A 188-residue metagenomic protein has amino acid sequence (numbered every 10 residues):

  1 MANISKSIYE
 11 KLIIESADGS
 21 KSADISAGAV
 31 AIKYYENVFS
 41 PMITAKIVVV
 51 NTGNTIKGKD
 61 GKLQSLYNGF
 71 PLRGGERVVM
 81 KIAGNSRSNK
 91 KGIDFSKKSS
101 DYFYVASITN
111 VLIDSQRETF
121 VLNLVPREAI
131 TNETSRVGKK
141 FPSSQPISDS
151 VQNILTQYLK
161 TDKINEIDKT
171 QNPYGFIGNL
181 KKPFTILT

Functional and structural regions predicted by a protein language model:
M1-T134: Assembly/oligomerization scaffold segments
L112-T188: Charged- and aromatic-enriched interaction segments used to assemble and dock large macromolecular complexes
